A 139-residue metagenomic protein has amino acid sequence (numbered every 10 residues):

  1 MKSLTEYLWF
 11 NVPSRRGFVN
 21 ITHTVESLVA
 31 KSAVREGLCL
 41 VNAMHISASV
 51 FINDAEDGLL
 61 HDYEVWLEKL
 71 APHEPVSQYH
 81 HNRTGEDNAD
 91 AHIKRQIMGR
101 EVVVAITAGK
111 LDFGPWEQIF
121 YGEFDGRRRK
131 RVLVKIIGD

Functional and structural regions predicted by a protein language model:
M1-D139: Active-site histidine-anchored catalytic micro-motif
